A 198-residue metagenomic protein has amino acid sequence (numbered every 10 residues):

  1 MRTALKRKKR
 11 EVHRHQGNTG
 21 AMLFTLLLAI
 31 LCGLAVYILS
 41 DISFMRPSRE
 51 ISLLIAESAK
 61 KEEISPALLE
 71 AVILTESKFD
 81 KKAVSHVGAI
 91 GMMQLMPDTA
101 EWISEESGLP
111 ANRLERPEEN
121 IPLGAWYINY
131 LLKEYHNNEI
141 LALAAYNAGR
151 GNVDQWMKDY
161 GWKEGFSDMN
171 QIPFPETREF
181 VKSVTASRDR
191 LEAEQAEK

Functional and structural regions predicted by a protein language model:
M1-N18: N-terminal Lys/Arg-rich, disordered targeting/topogenic segments
R10-R14, L28-G33, S48-S52: Short juxtamembrane and helix-loop transition motifs at transmembrane-helix boundaries in membrane proteins
H15-T19, L23, E139: Structural motif marking the loop-to-transmembrane transition
A21-L39: Hydrophobic membrane-insertion alpha-helices, especially the h-region of bacterial N-terminal signal peptides
Y37-K198: Catalytic glycan-binding domains that act on GlcNAc-containing polysaccharides
